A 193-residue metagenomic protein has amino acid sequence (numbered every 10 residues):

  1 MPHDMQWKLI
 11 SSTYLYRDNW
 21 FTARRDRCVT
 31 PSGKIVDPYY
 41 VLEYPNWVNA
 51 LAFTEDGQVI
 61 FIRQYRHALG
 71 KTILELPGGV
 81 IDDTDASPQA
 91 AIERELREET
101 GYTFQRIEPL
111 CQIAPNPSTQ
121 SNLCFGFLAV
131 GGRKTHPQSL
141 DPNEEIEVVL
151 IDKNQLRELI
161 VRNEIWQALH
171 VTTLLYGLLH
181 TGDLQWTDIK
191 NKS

Functional and structural regions predicted by a protein language model:
P2-Q6, Y39-Y44, N49-R94, L140 (+1 more regions): Conserved Nudix-box catalytic region and its N-terminal flanking loop in Nudix hydrolases and closely related
P2-W7, T72, S118, K134 (+1 more regions): Nudix hydrolase/Nudix homology domain
K8, T103-L110: A short coil-to-beta-strand element that immediately follows conserved catalytic motifs
S11-N49, E55: Acidic, metal-coordinating catalytic segment for phosphate/diphosphate chemistry, firing primarily on the Nudix
S12-Y14, C111-N116: Short, solvent-exposed loop/turn elements at beta->coil junctions and helix N-caps that rim active or binding pockets
R25-S32, N116-T135: Active-site-adjacent beta-strand/loop module that shapes the phosphate/pyrophosphate-binding cleft
P31-G33, T54-D56, Y65, D85 (+3 more regions): Short loop segments at secondary-structure junctions
E75, G126, L150: Short aromatic/basic micro-patch
